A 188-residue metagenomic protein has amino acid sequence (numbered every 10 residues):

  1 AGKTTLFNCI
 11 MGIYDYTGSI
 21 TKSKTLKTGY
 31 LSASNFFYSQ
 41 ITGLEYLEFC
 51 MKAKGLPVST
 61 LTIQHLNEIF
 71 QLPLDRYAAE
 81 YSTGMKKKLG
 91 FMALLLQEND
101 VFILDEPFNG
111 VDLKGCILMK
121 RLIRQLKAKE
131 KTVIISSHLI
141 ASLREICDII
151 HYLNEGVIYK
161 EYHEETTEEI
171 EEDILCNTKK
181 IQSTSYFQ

Functional and structural regions predicted by a protein language model:
M11: Helix-to-loop junction immediately C-terminal to a conserved catalytic motif
S34, Q40-K54: Q-loop/switch helix immediately C-terminal to the Walker
L66-S82: Conserved ABC nucleotide-binding domain
F91: Hydrophobic anchor residue at the start of the ABC signature
F102-E106: Catalytic Walker B motif of ABC-type/P-loop ATPase nucleotide-binding domains
L113-G115: Helix N-cap at the start of a conserved alpha-helix in ABC-type nucleotide-binding domains
S136-H138: H-loop/switch region of ABC-family ATPase nucleotide-binding domains
I150-Y162: H-loop (His-switch) and adjacent beta-strand-loop-beta switch element of ABC-type ATPase nucleotide-binding domains
